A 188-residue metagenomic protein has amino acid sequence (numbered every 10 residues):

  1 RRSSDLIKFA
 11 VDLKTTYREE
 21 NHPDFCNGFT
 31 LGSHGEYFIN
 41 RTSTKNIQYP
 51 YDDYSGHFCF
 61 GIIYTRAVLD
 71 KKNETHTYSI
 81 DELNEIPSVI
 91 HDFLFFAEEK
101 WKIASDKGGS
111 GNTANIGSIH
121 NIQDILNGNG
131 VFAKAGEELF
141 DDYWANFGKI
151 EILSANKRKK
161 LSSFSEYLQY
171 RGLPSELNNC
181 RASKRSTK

Functional and structural regions predicted by a protein language model:
L6-F9, T15-K188: Nucleic-acid endonuclease domains
